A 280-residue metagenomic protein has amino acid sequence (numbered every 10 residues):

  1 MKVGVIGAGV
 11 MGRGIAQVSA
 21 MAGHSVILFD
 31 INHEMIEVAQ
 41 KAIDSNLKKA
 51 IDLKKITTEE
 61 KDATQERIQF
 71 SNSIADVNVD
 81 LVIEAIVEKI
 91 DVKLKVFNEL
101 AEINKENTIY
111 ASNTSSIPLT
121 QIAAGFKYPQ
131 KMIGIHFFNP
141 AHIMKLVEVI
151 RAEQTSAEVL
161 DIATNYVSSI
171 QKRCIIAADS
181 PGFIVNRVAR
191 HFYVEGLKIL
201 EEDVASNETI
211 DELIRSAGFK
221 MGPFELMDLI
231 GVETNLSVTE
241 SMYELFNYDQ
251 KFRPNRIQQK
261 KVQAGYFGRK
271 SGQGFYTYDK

Functional and structural regions predicted by a protein language model:
M1-K49, L53: NAD(P)+-binding Rossmann beta1-loop-alpha1 motif at the extreme N-terminus of oxidoreductases
A22-I27, S168-D179, E201-E202, N207-K280: NAD(P)-dependent Rossmann-like dehydrogenase/reductase catalytic/cofactor-binding core
E34-S45, V92, E158-S169, T209-E212 (+1 more regions): A non-catalytic, amphipathic alpha-helix used as a structural packing/dimerization or gating element in enzyme scaffolds
V38, K49-I109, I117: Rossmann-like NAD(P)-binding element
N46, K145-L146, F192-G196, G222 (+1 more regions): A general alpha-helix detector
I109-D179, F183-R187: Rossmann-fold dinucleotide-binding core
